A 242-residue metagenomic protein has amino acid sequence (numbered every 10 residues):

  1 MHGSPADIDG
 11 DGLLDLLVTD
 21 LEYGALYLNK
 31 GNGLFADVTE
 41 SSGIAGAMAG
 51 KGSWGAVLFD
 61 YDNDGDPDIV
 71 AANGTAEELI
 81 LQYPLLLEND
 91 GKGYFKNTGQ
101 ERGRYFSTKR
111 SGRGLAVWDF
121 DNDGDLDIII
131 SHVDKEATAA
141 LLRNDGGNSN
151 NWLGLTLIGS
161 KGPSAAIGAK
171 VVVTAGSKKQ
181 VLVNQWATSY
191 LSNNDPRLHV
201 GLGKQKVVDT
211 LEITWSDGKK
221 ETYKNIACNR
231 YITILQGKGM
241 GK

Functional and structural regions predicted by a protein language model:
M1-G10, L28, S53-N63, G103 (+2 more regions): Beta-propeller blade termini
G3-L21, A25-V38, A45, G50-K51 (+1 more regions): Acidic, glycine-rich loop-and-beta core segments that form the ion-binding/anion-interacting portion of active sites
D11-D20, I69-N73, L126-H132, L211: Hydrophobic beta-strand segments that make up the repeating blades of beta-propeller and related beta-repeat
A25-Y27, Y83-L86, A140-L142: A short loop-to-beta-strand structural motif that recurs across blades of beta-propeller domains
K30-G33, D90-G93, D145-G147: Short loop/turn segments that connect beta-strands within beta-propeller blades
G33-G46, G93-Y105: Blade-edge beta-strand/turn elements of extracellular beta-propeller and related beta-sheet repeat scaffolds
W54-L58, D62-Q82, L86: Loop/turn-rich, solvent-exposed surfaces of beta-rich toroidal or solenoidal domains
E77-I80, Y94-K242: Gly/Ser/Thr/Pro-enriched helix-cap/hinge segments flanking short amphipathic alpha-helices
